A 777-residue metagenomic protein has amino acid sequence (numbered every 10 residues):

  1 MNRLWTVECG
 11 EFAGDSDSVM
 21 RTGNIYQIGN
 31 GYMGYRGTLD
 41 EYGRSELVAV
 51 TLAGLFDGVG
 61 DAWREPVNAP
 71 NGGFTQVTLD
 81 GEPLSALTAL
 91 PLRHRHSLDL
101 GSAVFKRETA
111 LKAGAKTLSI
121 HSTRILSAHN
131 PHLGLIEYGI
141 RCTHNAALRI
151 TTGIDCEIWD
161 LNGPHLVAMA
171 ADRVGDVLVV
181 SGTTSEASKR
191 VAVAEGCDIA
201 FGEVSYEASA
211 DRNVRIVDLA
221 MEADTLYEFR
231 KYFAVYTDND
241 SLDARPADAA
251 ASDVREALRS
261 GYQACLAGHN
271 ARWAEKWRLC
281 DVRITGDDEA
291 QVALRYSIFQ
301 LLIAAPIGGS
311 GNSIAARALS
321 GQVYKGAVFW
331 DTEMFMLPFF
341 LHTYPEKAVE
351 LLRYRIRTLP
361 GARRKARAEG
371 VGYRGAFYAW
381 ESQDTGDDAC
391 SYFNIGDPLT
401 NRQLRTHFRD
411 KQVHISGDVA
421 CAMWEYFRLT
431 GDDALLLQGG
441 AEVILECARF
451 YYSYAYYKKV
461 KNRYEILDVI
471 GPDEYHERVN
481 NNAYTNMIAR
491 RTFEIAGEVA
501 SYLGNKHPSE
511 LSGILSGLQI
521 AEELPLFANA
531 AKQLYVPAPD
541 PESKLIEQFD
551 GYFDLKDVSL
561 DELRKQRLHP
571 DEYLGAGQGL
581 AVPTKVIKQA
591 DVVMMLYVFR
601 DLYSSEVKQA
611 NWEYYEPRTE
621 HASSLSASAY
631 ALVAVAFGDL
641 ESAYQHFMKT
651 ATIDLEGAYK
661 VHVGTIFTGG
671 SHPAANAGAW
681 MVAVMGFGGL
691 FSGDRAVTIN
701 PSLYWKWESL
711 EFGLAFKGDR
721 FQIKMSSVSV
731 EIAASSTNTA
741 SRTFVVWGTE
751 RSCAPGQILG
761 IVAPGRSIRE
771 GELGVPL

Functional and structural regions predicted by a protein language model:
M1-Y324, G361, Y573-L580, R769-L777: Acidic/polar, glycine-enriched structural segments that form the non-catalytic walls/loops of the carbohydrate-binding
S18-L52, F335, S382-T385, Y457 (+5 more regions): C-terminal capping/lid segments that line or modulate ligand- or cofactor-binding pockets
D61-A113, S119, S605, Q609 (+2 more regions): Non-catalytic C-terminal accessory modules of carbohydrate-active enzymes
T237, S320-V328, W380-Q438, R449-K532: The feature captures the catalytic groove of carbohydrate-active enzymes
I284-Q291, I307-G309, H342-L352, F427-E442 (+4 more regions): Structural helix-adjacent loops and short alpha-helical linkers that scaffold large soluble proteins
Y296-I303, Y354-G361, F377, E442-Y454 (+4 more regions): Alpha-helical scaffold segments in carbohydrate-active enzymes
A305-S320, E346-C421, F427, A434-Q438 (+3 more regions): Helix-terminus loop motifs that line ligand-binding clefts
V328-M334, P338-T358, C421, E494 (+3 more regions): Active-site core of glycosidic bond-cleaving carbohydrate-active enzymes
